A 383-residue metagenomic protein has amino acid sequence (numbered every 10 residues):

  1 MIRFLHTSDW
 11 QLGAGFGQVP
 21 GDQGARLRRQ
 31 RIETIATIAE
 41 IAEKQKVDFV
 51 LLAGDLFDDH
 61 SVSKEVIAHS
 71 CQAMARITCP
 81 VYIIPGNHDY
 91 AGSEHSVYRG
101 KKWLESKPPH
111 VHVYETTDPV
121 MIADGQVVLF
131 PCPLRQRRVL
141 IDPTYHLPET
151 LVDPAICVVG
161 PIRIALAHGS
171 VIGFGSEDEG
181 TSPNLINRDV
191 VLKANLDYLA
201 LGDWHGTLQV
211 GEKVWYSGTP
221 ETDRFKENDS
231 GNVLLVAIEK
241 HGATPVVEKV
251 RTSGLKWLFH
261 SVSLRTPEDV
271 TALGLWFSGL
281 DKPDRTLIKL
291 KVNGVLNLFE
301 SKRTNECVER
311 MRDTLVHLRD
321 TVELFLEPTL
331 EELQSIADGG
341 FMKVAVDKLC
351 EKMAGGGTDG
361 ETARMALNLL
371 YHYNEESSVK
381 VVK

Functional and structural regions predicted by a protein language model:
M1-H69, D359-S377, V381-K383: N-terminal active-site segment of His-dependent metallophosphoesterases
D22-R29, V128, P133, G254-E268: Acidic/glycine-enriched edge-of-secondary-structure segments
A42-K46, A155-G160, L280-D284: Glycine-rich phosphate-binding loop signature in dinucleotide/nucleotide-binding domains
F49, D59-W215, T219-R224: His/Asp/Glu-rich metal-coordinating catalytic cores of metallo-dependent phosphodiesterases/hydrolases acting on
R224-N232: Short, charged, surface-exposed secondary-structure boundary motifs
K240-K383: Accessory, non-catalytic peripheral segments of nucleic-acid enzymes
